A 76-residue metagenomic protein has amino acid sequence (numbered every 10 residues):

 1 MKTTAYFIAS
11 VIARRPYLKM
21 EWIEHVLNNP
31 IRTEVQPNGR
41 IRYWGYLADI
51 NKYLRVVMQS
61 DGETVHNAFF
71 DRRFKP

Functional and structural regions predicted by a protein language model:
M1-P76: Ribonuclease/tRNase effector modules and their secretory precursors
